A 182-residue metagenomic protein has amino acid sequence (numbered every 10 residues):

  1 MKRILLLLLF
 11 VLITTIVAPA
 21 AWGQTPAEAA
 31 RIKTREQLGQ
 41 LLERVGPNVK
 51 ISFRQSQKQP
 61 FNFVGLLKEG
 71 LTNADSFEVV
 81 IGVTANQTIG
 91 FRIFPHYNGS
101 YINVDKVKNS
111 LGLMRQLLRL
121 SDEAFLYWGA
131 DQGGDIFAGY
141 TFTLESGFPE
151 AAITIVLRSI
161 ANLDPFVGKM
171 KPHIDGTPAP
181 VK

Functional and structural regions predicted by a protein language model:
R3, P19-S76: Charge-rich, low-complexity N-terminal segments
L7-V17: Bacterial N-terminal signal peptides
T25-A29, Y97-K106, T141-V156: Second-shell loop/turn segments in exported
R44-V45, R92-D135: Short, internal acidic amphipathic alpha-helical interface segments that mediate docking to partner proteins
Q57, V83-A85, I93-Y97, Q132 (+1 more regions): A mature extracytoplasmic/lumenal domain signature
N73-I102: A short acidic-to-branched-hydrophobic micro-motif
L118-V167: A short, solvent-exposed beta-edge/loop patch
K171-K182: Short, highly charged C-terminal tails/helix-capping segments
